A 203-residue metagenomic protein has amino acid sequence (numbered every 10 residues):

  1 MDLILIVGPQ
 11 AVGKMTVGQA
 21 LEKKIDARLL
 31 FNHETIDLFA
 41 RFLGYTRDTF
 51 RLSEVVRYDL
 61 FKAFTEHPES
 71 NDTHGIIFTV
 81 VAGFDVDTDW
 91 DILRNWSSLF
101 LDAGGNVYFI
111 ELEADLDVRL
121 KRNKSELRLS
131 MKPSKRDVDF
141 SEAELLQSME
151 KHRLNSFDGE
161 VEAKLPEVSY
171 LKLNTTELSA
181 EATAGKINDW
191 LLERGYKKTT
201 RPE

Functional and structural regions predicted by a protein language model:
I6: Hydrophobic anchor at the beta1->P-loop junction of P-loop NTPases
P9: P-loop (Walker A) phosphate-binding loop of NTP-binding proteins
V12: ATP-binding Walker
M15-T65: Conserved substrate/cofactor phosphate-moiety recognition/catalytic segment in nucleotide-dependent phosphotransferases
L52-E111: Glycine-rich phosphate-binding loop used to anchor ATP phosphates in small-molecule kinases, encompassing both
R57, F61, A180-N188: Short, amphipathic alpha-helical "lid/cap" segments that border enzyme active or binding sites
F100-E126, R136, L173: Conserved phosphate-donor/acceptor-positioning beta-strand/loop module used by diverse small-molecule
S125-T183, E203: Small-molecule kinase domains that catalyze NTP-dependent phosphoryl transfer to phosphate-bearing small molecules
